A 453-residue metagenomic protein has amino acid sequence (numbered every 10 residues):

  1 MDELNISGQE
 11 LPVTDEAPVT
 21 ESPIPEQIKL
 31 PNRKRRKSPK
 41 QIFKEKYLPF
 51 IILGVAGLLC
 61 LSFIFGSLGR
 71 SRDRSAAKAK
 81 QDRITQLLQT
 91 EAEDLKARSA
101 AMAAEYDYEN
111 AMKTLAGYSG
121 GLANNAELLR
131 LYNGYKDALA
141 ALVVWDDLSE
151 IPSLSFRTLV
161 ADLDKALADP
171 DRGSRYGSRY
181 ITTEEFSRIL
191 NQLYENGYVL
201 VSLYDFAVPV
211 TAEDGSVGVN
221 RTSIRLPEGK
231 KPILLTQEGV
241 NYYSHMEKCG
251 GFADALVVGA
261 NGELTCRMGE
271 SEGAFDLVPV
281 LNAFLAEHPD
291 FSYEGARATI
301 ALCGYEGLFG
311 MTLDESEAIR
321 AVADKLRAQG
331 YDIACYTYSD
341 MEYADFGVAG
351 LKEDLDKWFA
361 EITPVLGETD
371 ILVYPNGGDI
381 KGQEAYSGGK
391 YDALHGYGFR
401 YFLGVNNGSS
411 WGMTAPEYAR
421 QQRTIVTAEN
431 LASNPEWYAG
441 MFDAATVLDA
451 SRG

Functional and structural regions predicted by a protein language model:
M1-Q41: N-terminal targeting leaders characterized by basic, low-complexity, disordered sequences that direct proteins
P23-I24, G69-A141: N-terminal, intrinsically disordered, polar/charged segments of Gram-positive cell-envelope systems that serve as
K37-A56: N-terminal Sec-pathway targeting helices
M112-L122, A126-F206, V219-L235, S244-E247 (+3 more regions): C-terminal active-site subregion of NodB/CE4 polysaccharide deacetylases
A168-S178, K248-G273: A solvent-exposed, charged loop/short amphipathic helix patch at secondary-structure junctions
G177-Y194, Y198, R267-L285, L313-I319: Aromatic- and glycine-enriched glycan-recognition loops and surfaces that form the carbohydrate-binding subsites
L203-V217, R297-G304, G378: Acidic helix-start/capping segments at beta-turn-to-alpha-helix junctions
D276-D354, I362: Active-site cradle of extracellular carbohydrate-active enzymes
